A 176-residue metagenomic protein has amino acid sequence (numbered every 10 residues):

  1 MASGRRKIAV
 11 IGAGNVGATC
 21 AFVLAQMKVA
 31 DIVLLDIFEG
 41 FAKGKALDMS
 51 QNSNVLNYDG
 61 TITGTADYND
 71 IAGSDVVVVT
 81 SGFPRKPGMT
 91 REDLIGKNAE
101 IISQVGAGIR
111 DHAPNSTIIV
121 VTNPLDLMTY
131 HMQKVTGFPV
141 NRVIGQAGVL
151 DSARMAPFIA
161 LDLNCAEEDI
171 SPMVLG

Functional and structural regions predicted by a protein language model:
A13-G14: Glycine-rich Rossmann-fold phosphate-binding loop(s) that bind the pyrophosphate of adenine dinucleotide cofactors
G17-A18: N-terminal Rossmann-fold NAD(P) dinucleotide-binding loop
Q26-D31, G137-P139: Conserved S-adenosyl-L-methionine
L35-S74: Conserved N-terminal Rossmann-fold NAD(P) cofactor-binding segment
S81-F83: Conserved NAD(P)H cofactor-binding loop of Rossmann-fold oxidoreductase domains
T90-A156: Rossmann-like NAD(P)(H) cofactor-binding subdomain of soluble oxidoreductases
A156-G176: Substrate/ligand-engaging "lid" and interaction regions
